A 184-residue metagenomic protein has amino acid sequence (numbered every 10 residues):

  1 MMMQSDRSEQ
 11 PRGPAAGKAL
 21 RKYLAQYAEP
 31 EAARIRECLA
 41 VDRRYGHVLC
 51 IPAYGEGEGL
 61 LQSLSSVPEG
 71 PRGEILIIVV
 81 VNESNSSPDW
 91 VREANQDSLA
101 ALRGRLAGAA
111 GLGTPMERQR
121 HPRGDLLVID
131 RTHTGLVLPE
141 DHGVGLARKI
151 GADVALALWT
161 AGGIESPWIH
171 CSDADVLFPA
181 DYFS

Functional and structural regions predicted by a protein language model:
M2-L76, E83: N-proximal low-complexity "stem/linker" segments adjacent to membrane-targeting elements
L24-A32, P88-S166: Active-site-proximal specificity loops/subdomain of glycosyltransferases
R34, L60-S65, G111-T114, D181-S184: Short alpha-helical segments and helix-capping/turn motifs at coil-helix boundaries
L49-C50, I78-V81, D125-T132, P167-L177: Extended hydrophobic secondary-structure segments that form protein cores and membrane-embedded regions
C50-Y54, V137-G145, S172-L177: Short, charged/polar micro-motifs that form catalytic or ligand-binding hotspots
E58, G163-P167, C171-S184: Acidic donor-binding/catalytic loop of UDP-sugar-dependent glycosyltransferases, especially processive GT2
L60-Q62, P88-R92, P139, P179-F183: A short acidic (Asp/Glu
S66-G70, N95, S184: Amphipathic alpha-helical scaffolding segments
